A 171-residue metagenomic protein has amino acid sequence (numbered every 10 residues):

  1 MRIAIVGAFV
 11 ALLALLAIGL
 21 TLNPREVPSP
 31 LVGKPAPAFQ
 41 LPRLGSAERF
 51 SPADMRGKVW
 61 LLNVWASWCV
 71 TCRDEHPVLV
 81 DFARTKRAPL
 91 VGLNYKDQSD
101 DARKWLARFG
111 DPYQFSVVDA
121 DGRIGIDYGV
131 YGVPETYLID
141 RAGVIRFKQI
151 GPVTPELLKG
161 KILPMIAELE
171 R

Functional and structural regions predicted by a protein language model:
M1-P42, R171: N-terminal targeting signals for export/organelle localization
G19, L138-R171: Thiol-/selenol-based redox modules, centered on thioredoxin-like and closely related oxidoreductase domains
F39-L61: A short beta-strand-turn-helix
G57-V59, K86-P89: Loop/turn elements at helix/coil->beta-strand transitions in domains of secreted/extracellular proteins
K58-W60, V64-W68, G132: Short pre-active-site segment immediately N-terminal to redox-active cysteine/selenocysteine motifs in thiol-based
V64-D81: Conserved redox-active cysteine motifs that mediate thiol-disulfide chemistry, especially di-cysteine Cys-X(1-2)-Cys
V91, R103-A142: Short, internal strand/loop/helix patches that form the active-site neighborhood or redox-interaction surface
